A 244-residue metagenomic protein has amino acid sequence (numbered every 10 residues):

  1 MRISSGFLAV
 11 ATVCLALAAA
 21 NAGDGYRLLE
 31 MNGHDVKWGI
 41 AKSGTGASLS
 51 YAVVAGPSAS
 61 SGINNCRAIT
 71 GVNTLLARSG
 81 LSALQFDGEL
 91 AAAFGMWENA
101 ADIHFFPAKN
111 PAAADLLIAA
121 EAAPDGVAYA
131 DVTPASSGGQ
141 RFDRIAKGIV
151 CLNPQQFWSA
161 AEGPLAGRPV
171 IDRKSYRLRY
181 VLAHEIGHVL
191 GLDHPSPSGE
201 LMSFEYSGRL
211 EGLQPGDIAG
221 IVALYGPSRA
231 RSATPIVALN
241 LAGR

Functional and structural regions predicted by a protein language model:
M1-L8: Bacterial N-terminal signal peptides that target proteins for export
A9-A16: Bacterial N-terminal signal peptides
A19-R244: Zinc-dependent metalloendopeptidases
